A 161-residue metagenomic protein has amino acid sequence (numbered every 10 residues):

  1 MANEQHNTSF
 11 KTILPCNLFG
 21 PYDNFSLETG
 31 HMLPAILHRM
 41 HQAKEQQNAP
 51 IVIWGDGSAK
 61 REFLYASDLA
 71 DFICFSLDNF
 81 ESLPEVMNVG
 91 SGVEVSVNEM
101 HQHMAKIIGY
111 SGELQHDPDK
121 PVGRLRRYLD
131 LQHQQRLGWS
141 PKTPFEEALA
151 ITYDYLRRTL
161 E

Functional and structural regions predicted by a protein language model:
M1-N24, P34, E45, P50-V52: Conserved beta-loop-beta element that borders a ligand/cofactor-binding pocket
A2, M32-I36, M100, M104: Hydrophobic alpha-helix immediately C-terminal to the catalytic Tyr-X-X-X-Lys motif of short-chain
P15, L33, L37, A70-I73 (+1 more regions): Alpha-helical structural signal
D23-S26, G123: Acidic pyrophosphate-coordinating catalytic loop
S26-P34, E62-F63, E94: Short-chain dehydrogenase/reductase
G30-H31, A35-K44: Mobile, glycine-enriched helix-loop/loop "lid" segments at the mouths of ligand-binding/catalytic clefts that gate
Q42-E161: C-terminal substrate-binding subdomain of Rossmann-fold SDR/epimerase-dehydratase oxidoreductases
